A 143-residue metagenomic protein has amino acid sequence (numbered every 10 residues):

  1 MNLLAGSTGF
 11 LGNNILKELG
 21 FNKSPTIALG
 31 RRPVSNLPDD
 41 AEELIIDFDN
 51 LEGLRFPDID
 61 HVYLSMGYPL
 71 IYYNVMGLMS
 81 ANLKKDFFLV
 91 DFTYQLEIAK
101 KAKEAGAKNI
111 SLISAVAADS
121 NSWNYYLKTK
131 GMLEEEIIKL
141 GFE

Functional and structural regions predicted by a protein language model:
M1, D60-Y63, N109: Structural motif
M1-N22: N-terminal Rossmann NAD(P)H-binding glycine-rich loop of SDR-like oxidoreductase domains
A5, F10, R32-P33, S80-K128 (+3 more regions): Conserved Rossmann-fold NAD(P)-dependent oxidoreductase catalytic core, especially the SDR/UDP-sugar
N13-I15, P38, Y73-V75, N121-W123: Short glycine-/acidic-enriched loop or helix-start segments at secondary-structure transitions that form or flank
K23, D58-D60, G106, G141: Residue-level detector of structured alpha->beta connecting loops
I27: Conserved beta-strand positions in the Rossmann-like core of class I SAM-dependent methyltransferases
S35, D40-E97, K101-E104: NAD(P)H-binding glycine-rich loop region in Rossmannoid oxidoreductase-like domains and their noncatalytic homologs
